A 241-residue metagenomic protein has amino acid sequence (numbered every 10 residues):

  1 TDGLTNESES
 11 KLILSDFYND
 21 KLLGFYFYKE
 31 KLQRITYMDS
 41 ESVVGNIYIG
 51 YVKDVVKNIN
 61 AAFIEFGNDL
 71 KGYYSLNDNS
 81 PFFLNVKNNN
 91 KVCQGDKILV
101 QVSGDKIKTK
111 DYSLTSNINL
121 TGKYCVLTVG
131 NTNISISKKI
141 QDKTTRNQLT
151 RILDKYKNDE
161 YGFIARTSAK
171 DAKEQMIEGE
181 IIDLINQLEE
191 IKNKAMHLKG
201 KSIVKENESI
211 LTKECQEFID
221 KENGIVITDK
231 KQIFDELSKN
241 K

Functional and structural regions predicted by a protein language model:
T1-S42, N46-V52, N58-N60, K91-K241: OB-fold/S1-family RNA-binding modules
T36, L70-S80: A short macromolecule-binding patch
F66-G67: A structural signal for conserved, well-ordered secondary-structure elements that form binding/interaction cores
S80-K87: A cross-kingdom feature marking solvent-exposed beta-strand/loop segments within repeated, beta-rich binding/scaffold
